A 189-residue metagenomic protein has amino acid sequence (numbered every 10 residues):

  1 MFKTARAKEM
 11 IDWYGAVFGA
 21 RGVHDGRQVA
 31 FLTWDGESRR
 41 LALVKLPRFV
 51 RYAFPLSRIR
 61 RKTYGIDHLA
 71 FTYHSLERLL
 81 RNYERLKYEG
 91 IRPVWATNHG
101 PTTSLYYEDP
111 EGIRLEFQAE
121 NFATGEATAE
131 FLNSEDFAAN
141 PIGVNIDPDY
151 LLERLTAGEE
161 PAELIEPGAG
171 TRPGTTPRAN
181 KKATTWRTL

Functional and structural regions predicted by a protein language model:
M1-H24, W34-R92, E108-L189: Glyoxalase I/VOC metalloenzyme domain signal
G26-Q28, H99-T103: Short acidic/glycine-enriched loop/turn segments that link adjacent beta-strands
V29, R92-P93: Histidine-centered metal-chelating micro-motifs
F31-T33, S104-L105: Short secondary-structure boundary/hinge segments and terminal tails
